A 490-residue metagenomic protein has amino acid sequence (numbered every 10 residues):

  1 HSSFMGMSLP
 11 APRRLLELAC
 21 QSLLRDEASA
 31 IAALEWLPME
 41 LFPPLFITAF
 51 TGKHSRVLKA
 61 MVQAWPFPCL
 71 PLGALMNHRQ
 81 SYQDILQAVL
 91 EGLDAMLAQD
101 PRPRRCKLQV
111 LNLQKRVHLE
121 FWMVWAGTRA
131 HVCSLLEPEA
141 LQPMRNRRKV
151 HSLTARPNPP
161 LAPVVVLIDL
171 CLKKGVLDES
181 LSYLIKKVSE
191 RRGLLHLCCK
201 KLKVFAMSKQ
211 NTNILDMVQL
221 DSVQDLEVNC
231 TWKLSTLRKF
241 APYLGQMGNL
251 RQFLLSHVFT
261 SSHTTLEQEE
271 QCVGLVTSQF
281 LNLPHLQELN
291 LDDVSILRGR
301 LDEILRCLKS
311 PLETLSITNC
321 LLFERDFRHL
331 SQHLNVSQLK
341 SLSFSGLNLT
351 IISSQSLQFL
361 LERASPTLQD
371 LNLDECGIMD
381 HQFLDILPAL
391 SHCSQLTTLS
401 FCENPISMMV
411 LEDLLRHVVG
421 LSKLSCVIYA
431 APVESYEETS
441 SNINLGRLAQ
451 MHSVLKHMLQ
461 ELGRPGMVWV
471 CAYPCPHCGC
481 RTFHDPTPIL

Functional and structural regions predicted by a protein language model:
H1, M5-S8, A95, A126-H131 (+2 more regions): C-terminal capping region of solenoid repeat domains
H1-T231: N-terminal adaptor-interaction module of cullin-RING ubiquitin ligase components
R25-S29, M39, H54, H118-E120 (+10 more regions): Short, solvent-exposed loop/turn at the beta-strand->alpha-helix junction within individual leucine-rich repeat
R25-V62, S356-F359, Q369-G377, H381-E403: Extended amphipathic alpha-helical scaffold segments
S55-A98, L250, T260-L291, S295-R298 (+2 more regions): Helix-rich alpha-solenoid scaffolding regions
L70, C106, L111-Q114, W122 (+12 more regions): Conserved hydrophobic beta-strand positions in leucine-rich repeat
N213-Q219, R238-M247, T264-L283, L301-P311 (+5 more regions): A structural signal for leucine-rich repeat
S222-T231, N249-Q252, T260, C272 (+1 more regions): Amphipathic alpha-helical interface segments within eukaryotic helical scaffold and small GTPase-regulatory domains
